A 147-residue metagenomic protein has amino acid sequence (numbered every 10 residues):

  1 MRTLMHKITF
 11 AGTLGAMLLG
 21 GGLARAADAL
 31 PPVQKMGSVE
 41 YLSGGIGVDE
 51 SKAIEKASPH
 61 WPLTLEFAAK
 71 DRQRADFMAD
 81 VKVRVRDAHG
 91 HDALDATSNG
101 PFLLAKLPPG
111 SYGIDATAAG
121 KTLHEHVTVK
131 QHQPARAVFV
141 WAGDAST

Functional and structural regions predicted by a protein language model:
R2-G12: Bacterial N-terminal signal peptides that target proteins for export
A11-G20: Bacterial N-terminal signal peptides
R25-V81, A118-T147: Primarily secretory-pathway and cell-envelope proteins
K82-D92: Short amphipathic beta-strand segments in non-cytosolic proteins
H91-N99: Short, acidic Ser/Thr/Gly-rich low-complexity loop/linker segments typical of extracellular and cell-surface proteins
G100-K106: Short, surface-exposed beta-strand/beta-hairpin micro-motifs centered on an aromatic residue
P108-P109, Q131: Surface-exposed loops/turns
G110-A116: A short tyrosine-centered beta-strand micro-motif
